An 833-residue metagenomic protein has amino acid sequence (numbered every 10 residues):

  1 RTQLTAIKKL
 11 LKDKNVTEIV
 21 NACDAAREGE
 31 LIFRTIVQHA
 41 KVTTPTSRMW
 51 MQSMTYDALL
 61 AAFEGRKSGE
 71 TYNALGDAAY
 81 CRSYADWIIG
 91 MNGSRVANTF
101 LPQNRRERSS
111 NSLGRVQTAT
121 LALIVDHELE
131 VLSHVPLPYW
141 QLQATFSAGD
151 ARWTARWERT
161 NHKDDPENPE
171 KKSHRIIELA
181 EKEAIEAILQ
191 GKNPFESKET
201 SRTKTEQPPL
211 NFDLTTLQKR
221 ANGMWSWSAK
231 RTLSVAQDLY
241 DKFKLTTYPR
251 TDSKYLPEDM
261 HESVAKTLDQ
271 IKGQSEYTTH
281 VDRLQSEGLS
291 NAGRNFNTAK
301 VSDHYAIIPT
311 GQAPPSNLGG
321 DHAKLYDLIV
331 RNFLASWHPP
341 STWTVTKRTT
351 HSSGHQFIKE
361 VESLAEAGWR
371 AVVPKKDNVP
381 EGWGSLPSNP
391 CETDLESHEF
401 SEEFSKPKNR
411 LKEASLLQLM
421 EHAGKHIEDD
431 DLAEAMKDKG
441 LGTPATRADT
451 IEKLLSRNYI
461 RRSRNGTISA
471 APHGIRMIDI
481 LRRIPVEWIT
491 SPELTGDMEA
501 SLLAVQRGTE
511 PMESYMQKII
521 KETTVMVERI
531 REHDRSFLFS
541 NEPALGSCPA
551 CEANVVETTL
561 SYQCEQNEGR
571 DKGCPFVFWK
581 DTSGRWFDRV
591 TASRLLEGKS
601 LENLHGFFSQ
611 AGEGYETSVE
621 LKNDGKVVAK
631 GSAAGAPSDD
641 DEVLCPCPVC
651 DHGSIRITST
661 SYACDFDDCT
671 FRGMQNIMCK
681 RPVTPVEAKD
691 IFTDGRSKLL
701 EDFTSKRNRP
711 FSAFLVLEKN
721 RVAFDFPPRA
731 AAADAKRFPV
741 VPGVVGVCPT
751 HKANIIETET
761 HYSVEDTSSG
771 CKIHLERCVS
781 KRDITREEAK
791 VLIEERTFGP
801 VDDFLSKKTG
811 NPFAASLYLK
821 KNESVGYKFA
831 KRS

Functional and structural regions predicted by a protein language model:
R1-G424, D429-D431, A435-Y459, R464-T467 (+9 more regions): Toprim catalytic domain recognition across nucleic-acid enzymes
L11, F63, L189, L502-Q506 (+4 more regions): Hydrophobic residues in alpha-helical segments
N15, K67, K244, Y459 (+4 more regions): Residue-level recognition of short, well-ordered coil/turn positions that link secondary-structure elements
R106, I520-S833: Functional cation/ligand-contacting sites centered on basic and imidazole/sulfhydryl donors
D165-E167, G368-V372, D479-R482, P637-V643 (+1 more regions): A short, polar/proline- and glycine-enriched secondary-structure boundary/capping micro-motif
K204-E206, F212, P315, G354 (+7 more regions): Acidic, Ser/Thr/Pro-rich intrinsically disordered cytosolic tails and loops of eukaryotic transmembrane proteins
E276-S302, V486-I530: Leucine-rich, amphipathic alpha-helical/linker segments
T446-M516, S661: Internal insertion modules embedded within essential enzymes
